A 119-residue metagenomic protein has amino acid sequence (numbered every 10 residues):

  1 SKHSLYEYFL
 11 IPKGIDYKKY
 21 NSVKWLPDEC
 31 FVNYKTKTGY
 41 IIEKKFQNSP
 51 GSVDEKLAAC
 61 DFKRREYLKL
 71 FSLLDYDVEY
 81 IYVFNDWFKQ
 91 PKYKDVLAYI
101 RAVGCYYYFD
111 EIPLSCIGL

Functional and structural regions predicted by a protein language model:
S1-K35: Active-site metal-binding core of divalent-cation-utilizing nuclease and nuclease-like domains
E29-N33, T38-Q47: Conserved catalytic cores of phosphodiester-cleaving nucleases, focusing on short active-site segments
N33-T36, L68-L74: Amphipathic alpha-helical interaction segments
E43-L57, V83-W87: Short beta-strand-loop-alpha-helix junction that forms the active-site gateway of nucleic-acid-processing nucleases
V53-S72: Short, charged, amphipathic alpha-helix that recurs within catalytic cores of restriction-modification and other
S72-L119: Domain-level recognition of nuclease-like catalytic cores that cleave nucleotide substrates
